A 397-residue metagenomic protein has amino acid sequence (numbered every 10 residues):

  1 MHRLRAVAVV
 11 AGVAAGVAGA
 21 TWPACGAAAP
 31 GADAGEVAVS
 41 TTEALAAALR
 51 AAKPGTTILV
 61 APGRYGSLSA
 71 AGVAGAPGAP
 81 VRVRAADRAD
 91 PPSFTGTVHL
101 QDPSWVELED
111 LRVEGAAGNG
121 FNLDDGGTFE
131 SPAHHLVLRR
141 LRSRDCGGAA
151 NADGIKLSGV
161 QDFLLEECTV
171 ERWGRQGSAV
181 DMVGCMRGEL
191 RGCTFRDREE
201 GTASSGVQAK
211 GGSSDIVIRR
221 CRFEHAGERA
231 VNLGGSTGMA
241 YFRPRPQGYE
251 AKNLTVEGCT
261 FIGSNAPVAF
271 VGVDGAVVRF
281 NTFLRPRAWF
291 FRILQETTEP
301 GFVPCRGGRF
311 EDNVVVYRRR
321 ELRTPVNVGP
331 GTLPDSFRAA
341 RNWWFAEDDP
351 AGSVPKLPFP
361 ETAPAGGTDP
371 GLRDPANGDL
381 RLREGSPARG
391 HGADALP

Functional and structural regions predicted by a protein language model:
M1-H2: N-terminal secretory signal peptides that target proteins for export/translocation
A8-A20: Bacterial N-terminal signal peptides
T21-A29: Signal peptide processing junction and immediate N-terminal pro/mature segment of secreted/exported proteins
A29-S67, G385-G390: Acidic Gly/Asp/Thr-rich repetitive segments characteristic of extracellular carbohydrate-active and adhesion proteins
G31, A52, A74-P77, E130 (+1 more regions): Extracellular/periplasmic catalytic domains that process cell-envelope and extracellular macromolecules
G31, P355-L357, R373-P397: Surface beta-loop-beta hairpin patches that serve as ligand-binding interfaces in beta-rich domains
K53-S93, V98-D110, A133-R139, A388: Beta-solenoid repeat scaffold
G66-S69, T95-H99, E114-H135, R140-L164 (+2 more regions): Glycine- and acidic/polar-rich repeat regions and solenoidal domains
